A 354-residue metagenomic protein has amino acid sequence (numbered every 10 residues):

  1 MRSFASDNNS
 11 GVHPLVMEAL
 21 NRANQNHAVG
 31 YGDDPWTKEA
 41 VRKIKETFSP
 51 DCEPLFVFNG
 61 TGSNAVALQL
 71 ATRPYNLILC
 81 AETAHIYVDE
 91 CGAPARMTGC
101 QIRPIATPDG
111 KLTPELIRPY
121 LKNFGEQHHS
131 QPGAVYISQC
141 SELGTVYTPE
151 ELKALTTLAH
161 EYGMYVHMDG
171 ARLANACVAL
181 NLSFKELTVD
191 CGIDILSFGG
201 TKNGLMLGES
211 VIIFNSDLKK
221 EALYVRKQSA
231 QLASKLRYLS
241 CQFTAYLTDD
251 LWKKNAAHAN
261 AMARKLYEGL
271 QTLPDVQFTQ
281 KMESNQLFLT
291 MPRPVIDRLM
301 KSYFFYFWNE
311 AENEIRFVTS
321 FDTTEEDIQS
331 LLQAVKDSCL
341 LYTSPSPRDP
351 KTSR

Functional and structural regions predicted by a protein language model:
R2-S284, F288-T290, V295-S302, W308-N313 (+3 more regions): Conserved PLP-enzyme active-site core in the AAT-like
Y342-P347: Conserved small/polar residues in nucleotide/adenosyl-binding loops
S353-R354: Hydrophobic alpha-helical segments, chiefly the membrane-spanning helices and signal/signal-anchor peptides
